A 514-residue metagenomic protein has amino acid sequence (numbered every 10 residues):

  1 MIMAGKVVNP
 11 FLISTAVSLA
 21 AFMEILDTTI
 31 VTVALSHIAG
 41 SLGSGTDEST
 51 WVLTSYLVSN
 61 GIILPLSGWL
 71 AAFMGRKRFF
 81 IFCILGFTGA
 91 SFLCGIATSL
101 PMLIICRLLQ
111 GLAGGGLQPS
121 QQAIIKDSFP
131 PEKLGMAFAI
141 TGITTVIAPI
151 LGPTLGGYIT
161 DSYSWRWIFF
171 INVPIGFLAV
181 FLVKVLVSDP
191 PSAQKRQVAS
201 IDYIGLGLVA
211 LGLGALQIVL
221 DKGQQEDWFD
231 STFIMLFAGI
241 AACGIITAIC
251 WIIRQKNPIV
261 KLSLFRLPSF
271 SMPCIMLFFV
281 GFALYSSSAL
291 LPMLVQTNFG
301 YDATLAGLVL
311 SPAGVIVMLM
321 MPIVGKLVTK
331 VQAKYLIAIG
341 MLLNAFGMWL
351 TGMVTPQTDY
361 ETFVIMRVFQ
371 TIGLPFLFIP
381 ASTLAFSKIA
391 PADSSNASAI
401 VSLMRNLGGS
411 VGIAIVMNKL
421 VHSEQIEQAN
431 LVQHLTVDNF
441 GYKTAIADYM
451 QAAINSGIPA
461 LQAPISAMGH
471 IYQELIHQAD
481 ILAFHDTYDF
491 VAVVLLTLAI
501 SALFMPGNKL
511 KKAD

Functional and structural regions predicted by a protein language model:
V8-G68, A72, P101-L103, T144 (+7 more regions): Transmembrane core module of solute transporters
G40, A90-G95, Q110, V183 (+3 more regions): MFS-fold secondary transporters
E48, K133-I140, L305, D393-I400 (+1 more regions): Cytoplasmic loop-to-transmembrane helix junctions
L64-L206: Helix-loop-helix hairpins in multi-pass membrane proteins, especially solute transporters
A90, C106, A113, A179 (+4 more regions): Membrane-embedded alpha-helical transmembrane segments of multi-pass integral membrane proteins
T145-P153, S287, F363-D448: Small-residue-rich alpha-helical segments with characteristic i,i+4
P174-S192, L211-K222, I240-R254, S501-P506: C-terminal membrane-cytosol helix-exit motif in multi-pass small-molecule transporters
L407-P506, D514: Hydrophobic transmembrane architecture of multi-pass small-molecule transporters
